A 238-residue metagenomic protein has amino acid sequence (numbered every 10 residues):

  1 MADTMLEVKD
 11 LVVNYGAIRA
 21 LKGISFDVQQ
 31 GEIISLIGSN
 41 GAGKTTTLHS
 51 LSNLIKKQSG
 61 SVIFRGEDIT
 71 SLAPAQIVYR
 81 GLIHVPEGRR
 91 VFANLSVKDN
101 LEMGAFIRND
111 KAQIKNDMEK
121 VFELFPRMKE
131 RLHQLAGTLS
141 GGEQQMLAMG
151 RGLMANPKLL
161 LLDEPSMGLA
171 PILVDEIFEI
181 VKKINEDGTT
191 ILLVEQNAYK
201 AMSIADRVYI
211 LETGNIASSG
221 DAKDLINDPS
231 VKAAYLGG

Functional and structural regions predicted by a protein language model:
A2-G238: Glycine-rich phosphate-binding loops of nucleotide-dependent enzymes
